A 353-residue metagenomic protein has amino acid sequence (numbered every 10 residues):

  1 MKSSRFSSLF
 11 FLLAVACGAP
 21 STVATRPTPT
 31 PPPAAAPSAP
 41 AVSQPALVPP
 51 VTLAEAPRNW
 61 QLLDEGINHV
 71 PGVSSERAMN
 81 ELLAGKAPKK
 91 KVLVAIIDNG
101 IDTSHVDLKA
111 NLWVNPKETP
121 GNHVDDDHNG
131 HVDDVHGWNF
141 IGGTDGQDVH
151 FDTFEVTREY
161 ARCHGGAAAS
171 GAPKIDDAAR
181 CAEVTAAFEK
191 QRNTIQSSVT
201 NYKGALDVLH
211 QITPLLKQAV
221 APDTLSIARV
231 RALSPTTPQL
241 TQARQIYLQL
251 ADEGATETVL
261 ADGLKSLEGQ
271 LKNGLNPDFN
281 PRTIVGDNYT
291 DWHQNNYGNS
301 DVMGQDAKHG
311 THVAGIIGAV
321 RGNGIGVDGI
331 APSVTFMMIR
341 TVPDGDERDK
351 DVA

Functional and structural regions predicted by a protein language model:
M1-S8: Bacterial N-terminal signal peptides that target proteins for export
F10-L12: Hydrophobic regular secondary-structure detector
A14-A16: C-terminal motif of bacterial Sec signal peptides marking the signal peptidase cleavage site
G18-S21: Bacterial signal peptide processing site
V23-N68: Post-signal peptide N-terminal segment of mature Sec-exported envelope proteins
H69-L82, A95: Mature N-terminal segment immediately following signal peptide/propeptide cleavage in secreted/periplasmic
E81-V94, N99-D349: Subtilisin-like serine protease catalytic core
D351-A353: Short, acidic/polar
